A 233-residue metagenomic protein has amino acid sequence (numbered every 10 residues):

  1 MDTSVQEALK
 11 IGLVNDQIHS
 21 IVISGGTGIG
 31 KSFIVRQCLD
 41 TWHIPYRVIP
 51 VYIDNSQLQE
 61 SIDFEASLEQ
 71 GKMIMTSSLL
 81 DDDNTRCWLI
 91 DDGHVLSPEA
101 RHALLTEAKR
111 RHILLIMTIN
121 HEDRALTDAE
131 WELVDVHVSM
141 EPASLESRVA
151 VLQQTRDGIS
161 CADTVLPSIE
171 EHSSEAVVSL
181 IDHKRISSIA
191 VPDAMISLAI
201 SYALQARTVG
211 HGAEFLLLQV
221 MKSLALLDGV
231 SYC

Functional and structural regions predicted by a protein language model:
M1-S144: Conserved ASCE/P-loop NTPase catalytic core
R101, S144-C233: Basic, amphipathic alpha-helical bundle interface domains used for macromolecular binding and assembly
